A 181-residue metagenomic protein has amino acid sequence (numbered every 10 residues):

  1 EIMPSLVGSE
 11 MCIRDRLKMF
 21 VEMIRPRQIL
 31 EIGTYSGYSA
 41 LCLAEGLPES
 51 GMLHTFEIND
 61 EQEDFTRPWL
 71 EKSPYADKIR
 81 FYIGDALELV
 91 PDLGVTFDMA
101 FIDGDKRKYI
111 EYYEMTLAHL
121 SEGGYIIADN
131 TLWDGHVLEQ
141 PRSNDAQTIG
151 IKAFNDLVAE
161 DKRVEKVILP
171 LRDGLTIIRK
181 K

Functional and structural regions predicted by a protein language model:
E1-G8, C12: Single conserved hydrophobic/aromatic residue that forms the stacking wall/gate of nucleotide- or nucleobase-binding
R14-K181: S-adenosylmethionine/decaboxylated-SAM
